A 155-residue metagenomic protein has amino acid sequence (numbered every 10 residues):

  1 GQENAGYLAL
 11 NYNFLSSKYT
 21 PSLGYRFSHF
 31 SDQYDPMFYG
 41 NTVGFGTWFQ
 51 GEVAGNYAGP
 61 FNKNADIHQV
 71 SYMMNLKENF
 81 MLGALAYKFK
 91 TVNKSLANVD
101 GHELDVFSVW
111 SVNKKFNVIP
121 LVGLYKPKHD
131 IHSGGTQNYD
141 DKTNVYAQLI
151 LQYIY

Functional and structural regions predicted by a protein language model:
G1-G83, G135: Extracellular/periplasmic loop regions
G1-N4, D35-T42, N93-G101, H129-K142: Outer-membrane beta-barrel translocator domains and adjoining extracellular loop/strand segments of Gram-negative
Y7-A9, Q69-M73, E103-V109, Q148-I150: Membrane-embedded beta-strand positions in outer-membrane beta-barrel channels/transporters
F14, F27-Q33, A86-V92, L124-K128 (+1 more regions): Transmembrane beta-strands of outer-membrane beta-barrel pores
E52-A58, M81-V92, I119-Y125: Transmembrane beta-strand segments that form the barrel wall of outer-membrane beta-barrel proteins
G83-L85, T91, N98-V109: A C-terminal functional module that forms or caps the active site or interfaces directly with catalytic machinery
K114-Q137: C-terminal beta-signal and adjacent terminal beta-strands/loops of Gram-negative outer-membrane beta-barrel proteins
D141-Y155: Outer-membrane beta-barrel "beta-signal"
